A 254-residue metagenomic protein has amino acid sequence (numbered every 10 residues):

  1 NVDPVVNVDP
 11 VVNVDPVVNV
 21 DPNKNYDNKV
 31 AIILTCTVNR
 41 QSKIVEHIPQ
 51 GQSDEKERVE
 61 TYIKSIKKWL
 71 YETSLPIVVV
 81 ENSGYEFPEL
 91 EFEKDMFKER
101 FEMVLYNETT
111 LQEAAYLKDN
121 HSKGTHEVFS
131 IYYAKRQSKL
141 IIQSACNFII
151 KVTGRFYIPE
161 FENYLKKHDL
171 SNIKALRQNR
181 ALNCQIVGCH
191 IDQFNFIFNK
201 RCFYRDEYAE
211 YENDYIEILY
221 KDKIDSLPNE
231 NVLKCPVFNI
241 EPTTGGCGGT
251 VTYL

Functional and structural regions predicted by a protein language model:
N23-L254: ER/Golgi luminal nucleotide-sugar-dependent glycosyltransferases, focusing on the catalytic module
